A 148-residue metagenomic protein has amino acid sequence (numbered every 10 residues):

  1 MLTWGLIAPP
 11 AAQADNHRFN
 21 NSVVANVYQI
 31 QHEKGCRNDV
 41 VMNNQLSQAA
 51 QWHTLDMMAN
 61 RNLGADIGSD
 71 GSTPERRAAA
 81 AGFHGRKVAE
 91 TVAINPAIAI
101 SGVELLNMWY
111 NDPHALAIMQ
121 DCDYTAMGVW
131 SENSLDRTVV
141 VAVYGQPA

Functional and structural regions predicted by a protein language model:
M1-A14: Secretory targeting and sorting signals
G5-A8, H32-E33, T54, F83-G85 (+1 more regions): A short alpha-helix capping/helix-coil boundary motif
I7-A8, A59, N111: Residues at helix-coil transition
Q13-N16, A148: A short local loop/turn or secondary-structure capping micro-motif enriched for an aromatic residue
D15-A79, M127: Short, well-ordered surface patches within globular domains
T73-A148: A well-ordered secondary-structure block
